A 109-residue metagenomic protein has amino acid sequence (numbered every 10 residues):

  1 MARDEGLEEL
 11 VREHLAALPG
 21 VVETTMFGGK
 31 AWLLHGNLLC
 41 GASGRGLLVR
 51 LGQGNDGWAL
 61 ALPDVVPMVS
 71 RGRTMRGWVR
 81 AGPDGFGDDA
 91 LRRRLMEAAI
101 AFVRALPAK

Functional and structural regions predicted by a protein language model:
M1-K109: Charge-dense, helix-prone N-terminal extensions
